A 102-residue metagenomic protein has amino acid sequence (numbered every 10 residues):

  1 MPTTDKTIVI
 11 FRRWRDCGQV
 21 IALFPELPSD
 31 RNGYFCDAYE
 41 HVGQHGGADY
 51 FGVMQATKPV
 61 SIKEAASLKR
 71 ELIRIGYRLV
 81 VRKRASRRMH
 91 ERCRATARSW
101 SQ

Functional and structural regions predicted by a protein language model:
M1-T7, G47-A48: Eukaryotic compositionally biased low-complexity/IDR segments
T4-V9, R31-G33: A short, compositionally biased
T7-C17, R94-S99: A short beta-strand micro-motif
I21: Basic amphipathic recognition helices
F24-K63: Acidic, low-complexity, intrinsically disordered interaction modules
G52-Q102: Mixed-charge, Lys/Arg-enriched low-complexity segments
